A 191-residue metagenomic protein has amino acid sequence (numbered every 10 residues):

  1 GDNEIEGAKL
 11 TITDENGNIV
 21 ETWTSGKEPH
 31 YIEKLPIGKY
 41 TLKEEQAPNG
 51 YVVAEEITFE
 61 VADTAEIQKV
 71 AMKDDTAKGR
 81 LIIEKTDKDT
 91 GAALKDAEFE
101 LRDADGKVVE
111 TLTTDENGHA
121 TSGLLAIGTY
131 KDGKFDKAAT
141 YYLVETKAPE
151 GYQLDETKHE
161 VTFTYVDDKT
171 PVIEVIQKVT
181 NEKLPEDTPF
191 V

Functional and structural regions predicted by a protein language model:
G1-V191: Solvent-exposed loop/turn and edge beta-strand elements of beta-rich ligand-binding domains
